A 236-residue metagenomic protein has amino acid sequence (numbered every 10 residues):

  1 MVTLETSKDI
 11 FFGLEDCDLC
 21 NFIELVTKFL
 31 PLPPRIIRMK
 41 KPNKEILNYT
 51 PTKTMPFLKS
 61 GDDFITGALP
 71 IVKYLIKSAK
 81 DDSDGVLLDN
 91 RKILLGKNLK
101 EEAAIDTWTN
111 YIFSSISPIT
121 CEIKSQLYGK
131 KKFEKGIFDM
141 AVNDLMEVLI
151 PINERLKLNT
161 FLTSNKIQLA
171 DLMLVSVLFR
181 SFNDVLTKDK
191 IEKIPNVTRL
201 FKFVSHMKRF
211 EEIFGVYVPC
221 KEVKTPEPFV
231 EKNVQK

Functional and structural regions predicted by a protein language model:
M1-M140, M146, T160: GST-like domain detector, emphasizing the conserved glutathione-binding G-site in the N-terminal thioredoxin-like
T3, K100-H206, E211: GST-like fold's C-terminal all-alpha helical module
M39, K53, G67, E192 (+2 more regions): Compositionally biased, intrinsically disordered/low-complexity regions enriched for serine, proline and threonine
E45, V72-K73, K208-G215: Low-complexity, flexible helical/coil segments
T54, K131-K135, L178, V223-E231: Alpha-helix boundary/capping detector
F210, G215-K236: C-terminal helix/juxtamembrane-tail motif
